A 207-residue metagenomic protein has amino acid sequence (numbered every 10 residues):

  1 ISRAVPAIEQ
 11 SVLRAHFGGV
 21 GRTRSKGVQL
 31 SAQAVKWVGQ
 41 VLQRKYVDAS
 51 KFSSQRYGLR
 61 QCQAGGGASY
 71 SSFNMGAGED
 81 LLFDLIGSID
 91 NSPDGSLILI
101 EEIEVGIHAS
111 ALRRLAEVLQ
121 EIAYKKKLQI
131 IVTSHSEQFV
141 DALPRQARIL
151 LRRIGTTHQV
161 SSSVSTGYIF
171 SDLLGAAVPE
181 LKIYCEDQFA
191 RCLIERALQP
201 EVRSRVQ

Functional and structural regions predicted by a protein language model:
S2-D80, G87: Extended helical coiled-coil dimerization/tether regions that scaffold and oligomerize large DNA-maintenance assemblies
M75-I100, A109-R113: GG-anchored amphipathic helix commonly corresponding to the ABC/SMC/Rad50 NBD signature/C-loop
D94-L97, K127-I131: Loop/turn-to-beta-strand initiation segments
R114-L119: Conserved hydrophobic alpha-helix in the ABC-type ATPase nucleotide-binding domain
Y124-K127, I149: Thiolate-centered catalytic microenvironments shared by cysteine-dependent enzyme domains
T133-H135: H-loop/switch region of ABC-family ATPase nucleotide-binding domains
D141-Q207: RecA-like P-loop NTPase motor core
